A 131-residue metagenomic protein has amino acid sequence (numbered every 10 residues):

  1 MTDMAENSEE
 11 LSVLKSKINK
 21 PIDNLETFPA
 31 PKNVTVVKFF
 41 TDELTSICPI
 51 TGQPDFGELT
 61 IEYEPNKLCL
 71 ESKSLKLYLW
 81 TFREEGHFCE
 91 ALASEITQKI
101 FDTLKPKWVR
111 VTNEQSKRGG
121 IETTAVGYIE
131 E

Functional and structural regions predicted by a protein language model:
T2-E131: N-terminal intrinsically disordered, cationic/polar leader segments that include organellar targeting peptides
